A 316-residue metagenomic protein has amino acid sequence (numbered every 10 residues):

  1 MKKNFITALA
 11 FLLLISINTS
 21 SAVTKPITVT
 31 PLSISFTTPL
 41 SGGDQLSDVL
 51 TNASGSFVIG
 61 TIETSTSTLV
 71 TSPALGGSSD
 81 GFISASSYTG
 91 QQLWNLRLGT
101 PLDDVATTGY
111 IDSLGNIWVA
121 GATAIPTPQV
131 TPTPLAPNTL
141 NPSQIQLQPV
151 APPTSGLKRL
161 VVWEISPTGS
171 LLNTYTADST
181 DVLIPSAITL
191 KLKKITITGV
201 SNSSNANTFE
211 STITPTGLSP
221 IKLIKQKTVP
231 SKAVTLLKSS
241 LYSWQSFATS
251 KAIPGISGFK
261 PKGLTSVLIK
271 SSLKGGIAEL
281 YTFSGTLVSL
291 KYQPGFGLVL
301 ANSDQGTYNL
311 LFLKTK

Functional and structural regions predicted by a protein language model:
M1-A8: Bacterial N-terminal signal peptides that target proteins for export
K3, T19-S21: Oligomerization/assembly interface segments of phage tail-like spikes and tubes
A8-S16: Bacterial N-terminal signal peptides
S21-K316: A sequence-level/structural motif corresponding to short, flexible coil/turn segments enriched in small polar residues
